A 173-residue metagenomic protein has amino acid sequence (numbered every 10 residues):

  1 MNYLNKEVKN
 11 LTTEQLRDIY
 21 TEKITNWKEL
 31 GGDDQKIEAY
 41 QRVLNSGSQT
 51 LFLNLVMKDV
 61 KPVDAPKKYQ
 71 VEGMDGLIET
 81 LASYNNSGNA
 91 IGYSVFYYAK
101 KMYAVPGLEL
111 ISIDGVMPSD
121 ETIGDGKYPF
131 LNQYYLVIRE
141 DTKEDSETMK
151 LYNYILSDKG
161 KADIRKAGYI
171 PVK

Functional and structural regions predicted by a protein language model:
M1-K173: Exported/periplasmic ABC-transporter solute-binding proteins
